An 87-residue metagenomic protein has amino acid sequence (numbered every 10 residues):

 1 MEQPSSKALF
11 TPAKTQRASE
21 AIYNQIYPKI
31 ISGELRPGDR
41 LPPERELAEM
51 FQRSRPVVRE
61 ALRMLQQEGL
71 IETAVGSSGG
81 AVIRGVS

Functional and structural regions predicted by a protein language model:
M1-S87: Short linear motifs at protein or domain termini
